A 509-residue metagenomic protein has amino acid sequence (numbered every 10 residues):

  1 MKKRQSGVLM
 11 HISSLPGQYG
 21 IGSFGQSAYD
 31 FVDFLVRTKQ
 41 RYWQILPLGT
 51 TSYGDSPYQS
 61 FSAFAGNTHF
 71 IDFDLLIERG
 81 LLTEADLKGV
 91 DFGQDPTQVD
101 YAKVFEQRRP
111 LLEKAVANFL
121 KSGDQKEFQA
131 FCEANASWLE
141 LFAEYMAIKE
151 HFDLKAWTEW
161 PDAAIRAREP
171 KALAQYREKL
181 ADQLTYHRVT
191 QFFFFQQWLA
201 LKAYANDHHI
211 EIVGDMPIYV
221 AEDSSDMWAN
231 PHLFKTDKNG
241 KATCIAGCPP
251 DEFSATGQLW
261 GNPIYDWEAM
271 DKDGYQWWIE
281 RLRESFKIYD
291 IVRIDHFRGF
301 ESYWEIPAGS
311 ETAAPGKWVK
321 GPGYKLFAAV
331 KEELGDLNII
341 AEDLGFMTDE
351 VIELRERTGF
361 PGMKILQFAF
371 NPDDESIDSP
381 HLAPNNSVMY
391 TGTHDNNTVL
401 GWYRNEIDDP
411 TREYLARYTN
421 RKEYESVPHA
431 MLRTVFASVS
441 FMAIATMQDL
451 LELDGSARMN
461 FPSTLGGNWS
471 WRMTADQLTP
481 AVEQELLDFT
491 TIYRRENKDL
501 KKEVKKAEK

Functional and structural regions predicted by a protein language model:
M1-Q26, D30-F34, T38-K39: Mature N-terminal, pre-catalytic/accessory segment of carbohydrate-active enzymes
H11, D55-Q191, F195, V220-I444 (+2 more regions): Alpha-amylase-like alpha-glycosidases and glucanotransferases acting on alpha-linked glucans and related
Q26-T51, I288-Y289, V435: Catalytic domains of carbohydrate-active enzymes, especially glycoside hydrolases
V36, W198-N206, K331, R355-E356: Surface-exposed amphipathic alpha-helices with a cationic face
L46, E211-V213, P217, I291 (+1 more regions): Outer-envelope exported proteins of Gram-negative bacteria
H187-V220: Conserved, well-ordered alpha-helix/loop/beta-strand core segments that scaffold catalytic motifs
E452-K505: Structured C-terminal cap/extension of enzyme domains
